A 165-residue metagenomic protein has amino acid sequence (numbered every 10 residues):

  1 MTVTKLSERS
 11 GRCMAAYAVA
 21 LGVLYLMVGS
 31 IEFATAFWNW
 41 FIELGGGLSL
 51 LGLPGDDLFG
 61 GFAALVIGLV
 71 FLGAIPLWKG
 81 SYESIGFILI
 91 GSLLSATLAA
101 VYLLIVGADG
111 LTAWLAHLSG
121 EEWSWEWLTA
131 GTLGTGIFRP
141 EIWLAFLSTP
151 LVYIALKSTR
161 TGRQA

Functional and structural regions predicted by a protein language model:
M1-A165: Topology signature of small-to-medium multi-pass alpha-helical membrane proteins
